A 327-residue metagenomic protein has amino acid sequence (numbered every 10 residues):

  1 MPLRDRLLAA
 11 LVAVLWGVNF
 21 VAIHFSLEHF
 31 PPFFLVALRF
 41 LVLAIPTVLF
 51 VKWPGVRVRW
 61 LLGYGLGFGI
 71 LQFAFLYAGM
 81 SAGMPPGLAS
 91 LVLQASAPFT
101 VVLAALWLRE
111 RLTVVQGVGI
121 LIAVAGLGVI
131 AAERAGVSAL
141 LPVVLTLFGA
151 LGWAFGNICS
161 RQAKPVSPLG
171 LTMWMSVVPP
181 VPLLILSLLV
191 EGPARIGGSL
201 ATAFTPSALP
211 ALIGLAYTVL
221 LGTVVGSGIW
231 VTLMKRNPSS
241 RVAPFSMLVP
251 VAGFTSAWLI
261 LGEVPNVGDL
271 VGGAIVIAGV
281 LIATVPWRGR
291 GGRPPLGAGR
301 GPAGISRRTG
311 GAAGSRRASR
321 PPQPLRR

Functional and structural regions predicted by a protein language model:
M1-F34, A135-P165, P182-I185, R293-R327: Glycine-/small-residue-enriched transmembrane alpha-helix faces in small-molecule transporters and effluxers
R4, F34-T47, G63, G119-I122 (+4 more regions): Hydrophobic alpha-helical transmembrane segments of multi-pass integral membrane proteins, especially transporters
A13-G17, Y64-F73, S96-A97, A131 (+7 more regions): Transmembrane alpha-helical core positions of polytopic small-molecule transporters
V14-L15, N19-I23, V48-L93, V101 (+3 more regions): Specific transmembrane alpha-helical segments of multi-pass solute transporters/efflux pumps, especially DMT/EamA
N19, L41-P46, V92-L106, L121-I122 (+3 more regions): Alpha-helical transmembrane segments of compact multi-pass small-molecule transporters, enriched in specific families
A22-H29, S81-A82, G128-A139, E191-L209 (+3 more regions): Membrane-interface helix termini and inter-helical loops of multi-pass transporters
S26, L35, G79, L106-L108 (+6 more regions): Hydrophobic/aromatic residues within transmembrane alpha-helices of multi-pass small-molecule transporters
L41, T47, L103, L112-A132 (+4 more regions): Hydrophobic transmembrane alpha-helices of multi-pass small-molecule transport proteins
